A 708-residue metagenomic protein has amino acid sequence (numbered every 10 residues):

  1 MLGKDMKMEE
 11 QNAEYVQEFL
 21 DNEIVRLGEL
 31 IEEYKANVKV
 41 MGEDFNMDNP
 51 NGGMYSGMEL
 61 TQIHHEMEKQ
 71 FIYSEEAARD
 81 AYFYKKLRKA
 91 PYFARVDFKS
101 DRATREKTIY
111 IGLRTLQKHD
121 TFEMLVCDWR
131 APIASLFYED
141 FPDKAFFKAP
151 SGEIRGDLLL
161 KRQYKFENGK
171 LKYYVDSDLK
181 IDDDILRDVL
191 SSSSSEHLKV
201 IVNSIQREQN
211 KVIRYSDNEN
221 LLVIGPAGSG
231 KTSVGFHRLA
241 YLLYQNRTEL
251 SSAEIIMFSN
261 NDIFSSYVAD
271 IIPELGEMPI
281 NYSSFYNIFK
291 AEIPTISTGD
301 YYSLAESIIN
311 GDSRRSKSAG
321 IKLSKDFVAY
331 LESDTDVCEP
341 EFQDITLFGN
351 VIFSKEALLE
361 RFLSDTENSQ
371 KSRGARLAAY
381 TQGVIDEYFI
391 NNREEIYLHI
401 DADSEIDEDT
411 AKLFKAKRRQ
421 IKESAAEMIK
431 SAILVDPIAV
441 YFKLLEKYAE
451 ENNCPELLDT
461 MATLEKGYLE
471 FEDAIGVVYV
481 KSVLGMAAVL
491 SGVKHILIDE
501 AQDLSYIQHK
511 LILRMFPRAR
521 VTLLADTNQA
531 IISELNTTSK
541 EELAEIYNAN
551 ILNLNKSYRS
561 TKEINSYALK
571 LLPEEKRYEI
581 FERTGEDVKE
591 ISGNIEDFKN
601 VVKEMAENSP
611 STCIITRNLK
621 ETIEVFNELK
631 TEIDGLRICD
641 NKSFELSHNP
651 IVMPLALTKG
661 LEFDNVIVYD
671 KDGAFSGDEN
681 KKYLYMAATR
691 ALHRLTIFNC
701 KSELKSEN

Functional and structural regions predicted by a protein language model:
M1-V202, Q206, N210-R214, N708: Extended, charged low-complexity regulatory segments
L2-Y34, D188-L304, M686-T689, N708: P-loop NTPase Walker
R95-D97, Q163, L222, V234 (+3 more regions): A structural signal for short, well-ordered beta-strand segments and their strand-loop junctions that often border
S191, S195, E367, K371-G374 (+1 more regions): Conserved phosphate/pyrophosphate-binding and hydrolysis machinery centered on Walker-type P-loop NTPases, extending
I205, L497-I498: Short hydrophobic beta-strand that contains or immediately precedes a catalytic carboxylate
G235, E470, N680: Short, conserved glycine- and acidic-residue-centered signature motifs in active-site or ligand-binding loops
L243-L497, D503-L511, A519, N528 (+1 more regions): Alpha-helical nucleic-acid-binding subdomain of P-loop helicases immediately C-terminal to the Walker A/P-loop
T248, D262, S266, D270 (+5 more regions): Conserved helicase motor core of SF1/SF2 NTP-dependent helicases
